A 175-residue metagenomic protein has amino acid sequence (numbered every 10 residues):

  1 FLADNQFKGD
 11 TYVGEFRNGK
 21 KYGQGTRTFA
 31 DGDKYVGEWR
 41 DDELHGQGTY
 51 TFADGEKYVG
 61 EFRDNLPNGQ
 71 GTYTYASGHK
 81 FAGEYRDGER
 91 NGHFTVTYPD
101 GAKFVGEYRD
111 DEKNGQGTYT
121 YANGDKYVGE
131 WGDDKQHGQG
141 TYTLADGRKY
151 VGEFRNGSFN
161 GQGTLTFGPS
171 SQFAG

Functional and structural regions predicted by a protein language model:
F1-G175: Glycine/tyrosine- and acidic-biased, solvent-exposed loop/turn segments at the edges of beta-strands
